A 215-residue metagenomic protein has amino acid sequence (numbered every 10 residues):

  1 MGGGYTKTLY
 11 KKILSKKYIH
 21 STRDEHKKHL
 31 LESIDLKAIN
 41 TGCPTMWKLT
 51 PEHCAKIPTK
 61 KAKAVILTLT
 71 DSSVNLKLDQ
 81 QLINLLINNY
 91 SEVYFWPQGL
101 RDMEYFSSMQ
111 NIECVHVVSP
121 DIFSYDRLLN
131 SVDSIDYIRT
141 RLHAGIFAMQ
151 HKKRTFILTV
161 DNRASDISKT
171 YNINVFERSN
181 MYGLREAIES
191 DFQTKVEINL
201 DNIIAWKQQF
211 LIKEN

Functional and structural regions predicted by a protein language model:
M1-N215: Active-site anion-handling motifs in enzyme catalytic cores
